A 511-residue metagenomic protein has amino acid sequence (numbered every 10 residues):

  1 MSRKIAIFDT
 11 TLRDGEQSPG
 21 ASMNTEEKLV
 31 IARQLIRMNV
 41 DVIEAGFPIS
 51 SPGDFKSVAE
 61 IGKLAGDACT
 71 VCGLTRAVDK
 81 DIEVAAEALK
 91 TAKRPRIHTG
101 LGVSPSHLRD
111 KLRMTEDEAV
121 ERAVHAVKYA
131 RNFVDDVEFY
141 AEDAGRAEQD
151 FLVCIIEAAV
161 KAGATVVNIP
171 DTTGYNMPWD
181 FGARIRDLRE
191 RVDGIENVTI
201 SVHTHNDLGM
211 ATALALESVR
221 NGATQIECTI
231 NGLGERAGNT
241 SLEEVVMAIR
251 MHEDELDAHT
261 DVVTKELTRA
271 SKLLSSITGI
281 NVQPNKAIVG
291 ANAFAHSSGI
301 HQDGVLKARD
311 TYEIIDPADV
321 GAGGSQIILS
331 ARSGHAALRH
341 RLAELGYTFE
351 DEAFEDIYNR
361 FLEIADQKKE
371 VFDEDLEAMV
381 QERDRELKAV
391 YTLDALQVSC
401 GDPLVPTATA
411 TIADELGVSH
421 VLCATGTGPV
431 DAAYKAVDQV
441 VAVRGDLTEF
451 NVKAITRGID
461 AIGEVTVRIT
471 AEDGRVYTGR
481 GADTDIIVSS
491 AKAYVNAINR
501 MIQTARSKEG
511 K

Functional and structural regions predicted by a protein language model:
K4-I5, D9-T11, M247, D254-C423 (+1 more regions): A mid-to-C-terminal "edge-of-domain" accessory segment
I5-I7, D14-V42, K56-G66, D79-I200 (+1 more regions): Alpha/beta enzyme core
F47-S51, T75-D79, L101-P105, D143-G145 (+3 more regions): Active-site-proximal loop/turn and secondary-structure-junction residues that shape catalytic pockets, frequently
A68, P170-T172, E227-E235, M247-T260 (+3 more regions): Short beta-alpha connecting loops at secondary-structure transitions that line or flank enzyme active sites
N176, A183-K307: Catalytic alpha/beta core domains of metabolic enzymes, predominantly
A408-I412, I455-T478: Positively charged, aromatic-enriched nucleic acid-contacting surfaces
S419, T425-V430, V437, T466-V476 (+1 more regions): Terminal-proximal interaction/regulatory segments of ATP-powered molecular machines
V476-T478, A482-G510: Mixed-charge, glycine-accented linear interaction segment located at domain edges/termini
